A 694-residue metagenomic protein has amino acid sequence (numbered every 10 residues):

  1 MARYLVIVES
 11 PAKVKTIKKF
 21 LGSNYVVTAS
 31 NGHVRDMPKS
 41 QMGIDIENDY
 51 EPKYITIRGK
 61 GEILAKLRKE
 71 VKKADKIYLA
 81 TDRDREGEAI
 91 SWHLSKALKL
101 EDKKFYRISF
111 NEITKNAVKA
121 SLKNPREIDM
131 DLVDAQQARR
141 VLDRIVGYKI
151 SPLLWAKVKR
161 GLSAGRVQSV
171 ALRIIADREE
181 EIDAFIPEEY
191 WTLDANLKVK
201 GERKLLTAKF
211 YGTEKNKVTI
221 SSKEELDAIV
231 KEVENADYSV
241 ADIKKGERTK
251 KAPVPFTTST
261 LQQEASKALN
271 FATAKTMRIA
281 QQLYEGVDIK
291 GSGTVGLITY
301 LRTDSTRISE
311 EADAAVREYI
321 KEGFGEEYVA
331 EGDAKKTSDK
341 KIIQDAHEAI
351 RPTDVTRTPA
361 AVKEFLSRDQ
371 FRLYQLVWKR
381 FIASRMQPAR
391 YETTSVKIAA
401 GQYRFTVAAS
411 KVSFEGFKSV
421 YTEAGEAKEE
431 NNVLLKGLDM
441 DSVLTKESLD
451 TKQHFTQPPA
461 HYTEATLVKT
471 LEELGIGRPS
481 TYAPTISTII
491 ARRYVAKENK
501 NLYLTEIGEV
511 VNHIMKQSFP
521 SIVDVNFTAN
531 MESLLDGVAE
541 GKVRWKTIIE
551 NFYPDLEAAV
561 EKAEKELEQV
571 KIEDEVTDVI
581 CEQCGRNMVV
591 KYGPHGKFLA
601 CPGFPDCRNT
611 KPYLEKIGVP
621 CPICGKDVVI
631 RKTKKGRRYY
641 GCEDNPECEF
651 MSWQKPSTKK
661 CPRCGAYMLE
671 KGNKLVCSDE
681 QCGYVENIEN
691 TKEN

Functional and structural regions predicted by a protein language model:
M1-Q137, Y211-G212, I220-K223, D227 (+1 more regions): Intrinsically disordered, low-complexity regulatory segments
A2-Y4, T16, Y25, A97 (+7 more regions): Basic, low-complexity terminal or inter-domain segments flanking catalytic cores
T16-F20, K66, A89-A97, A117-S121 (+9 more regions): Alpha-helical scaffold elements adjacent to nucleotide-binding pockets in ATP/GTP-utilizing enzyme cores
D82-R83, K159-S163, K245-V254, S266-A272 (+1 more regions): Conserved short loop/turn motifs at secondary-structure junctions
I113-A195, K245-G246: C-terminal or mid-to-C-terminal helical accessory/interaction module adjacent to the motor/catalytic core
R139-K149, V167, L197, R248-T260 (+5 more regions): Core structural elements
K215-V254, S442: Metal- or metallocofactor-binding catalytic centers and their adjacent structured scaffolds across diverse enzyme
T260-A272, V468-R478: Short helix-coil junctions and helix-kink-helix linkers
